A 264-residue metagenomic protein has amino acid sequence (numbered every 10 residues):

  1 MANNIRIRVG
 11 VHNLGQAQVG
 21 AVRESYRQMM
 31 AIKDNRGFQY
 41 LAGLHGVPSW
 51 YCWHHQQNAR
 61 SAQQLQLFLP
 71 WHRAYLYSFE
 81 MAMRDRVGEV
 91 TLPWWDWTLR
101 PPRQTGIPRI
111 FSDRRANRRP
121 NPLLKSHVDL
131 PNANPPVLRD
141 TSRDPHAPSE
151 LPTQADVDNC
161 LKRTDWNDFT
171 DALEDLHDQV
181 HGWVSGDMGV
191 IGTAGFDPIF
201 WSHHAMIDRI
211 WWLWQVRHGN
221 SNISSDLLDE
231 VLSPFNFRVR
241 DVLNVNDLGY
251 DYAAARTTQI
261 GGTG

Functional and structural regions predicted by a protein language model:
M1-G264: C-terminal accessory segments of proteins
